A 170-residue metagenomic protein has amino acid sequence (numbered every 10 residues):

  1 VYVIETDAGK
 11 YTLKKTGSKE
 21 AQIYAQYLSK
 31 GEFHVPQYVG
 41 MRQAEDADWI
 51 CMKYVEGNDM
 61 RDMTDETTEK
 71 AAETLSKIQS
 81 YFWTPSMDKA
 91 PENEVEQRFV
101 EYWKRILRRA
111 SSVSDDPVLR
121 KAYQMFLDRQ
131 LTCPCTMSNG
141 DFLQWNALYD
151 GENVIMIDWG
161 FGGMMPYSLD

Functional and structural regions predicted by a protein language model:
V1-I4: ATP phosphate-binding glycine-rich loop
T6-G9, E152: Glycine-centered tight beta-turn/hairpin loop motif at sheet-sheet or coil-to-beta transitions
A8-I50, N58-I78: A conserved alpha-helical element in kinase catalytic cores
K14-K15, M137-G140, M156-D158: Short beta-strand segments
K53: Conserved Hanks-type protein kinase catalytic core
E56, Q144, F161: Short, glycine/acidic-enriched loop or turn micro-motifs at the edges of active sites
W83-G140, Q144, D150: An alpha-helical support segment within catalytic cores of ATP-dependent transferases
D150-D170: Active-site Asp-x-Gly
